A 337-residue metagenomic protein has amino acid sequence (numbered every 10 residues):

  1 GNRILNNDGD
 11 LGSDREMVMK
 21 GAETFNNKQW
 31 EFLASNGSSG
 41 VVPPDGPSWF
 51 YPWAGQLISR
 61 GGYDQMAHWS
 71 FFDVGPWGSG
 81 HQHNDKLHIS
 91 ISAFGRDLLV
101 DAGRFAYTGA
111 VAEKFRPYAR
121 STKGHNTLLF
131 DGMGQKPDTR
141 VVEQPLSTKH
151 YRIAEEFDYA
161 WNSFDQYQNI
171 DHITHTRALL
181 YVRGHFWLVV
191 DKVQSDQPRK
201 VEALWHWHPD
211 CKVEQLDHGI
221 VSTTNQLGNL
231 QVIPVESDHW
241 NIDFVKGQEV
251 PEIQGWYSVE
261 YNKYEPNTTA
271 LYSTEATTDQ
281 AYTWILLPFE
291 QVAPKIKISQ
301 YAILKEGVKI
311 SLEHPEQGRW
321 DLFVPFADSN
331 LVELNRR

Functional and structural regions predicted by a protein language model:
G1-L99, E275-A281, S299-K305, K309-W320 (+1 more regions): Carbohydrate-active enzyme catalytic cores, enriched for enzymes that act on polyanionic acidic polysaccharides
D8-D10, D14-E23, A110-R337: CBM-like, beta-strand-rich accessory domains located in the C-terminal region of large, secreted polysaccharide-active
P76, A102-R104, G134: Short glycine-rich, polar/acidic loop-and-turn segments at beta strand-coil junctions
G78, A106, F115-R116: Histidine-centered metal-chelating micro-motifs
F94, A102, Q254: Short glycine-rich loop/turn motifs that provide flexible caps or phosphate-binding loops at active sites
V100-A102, T108-A110: Cytochrome P450 core scaffold surrounding the K-helix E-X-X-R motif and the conserved "meander" helix-loop region
